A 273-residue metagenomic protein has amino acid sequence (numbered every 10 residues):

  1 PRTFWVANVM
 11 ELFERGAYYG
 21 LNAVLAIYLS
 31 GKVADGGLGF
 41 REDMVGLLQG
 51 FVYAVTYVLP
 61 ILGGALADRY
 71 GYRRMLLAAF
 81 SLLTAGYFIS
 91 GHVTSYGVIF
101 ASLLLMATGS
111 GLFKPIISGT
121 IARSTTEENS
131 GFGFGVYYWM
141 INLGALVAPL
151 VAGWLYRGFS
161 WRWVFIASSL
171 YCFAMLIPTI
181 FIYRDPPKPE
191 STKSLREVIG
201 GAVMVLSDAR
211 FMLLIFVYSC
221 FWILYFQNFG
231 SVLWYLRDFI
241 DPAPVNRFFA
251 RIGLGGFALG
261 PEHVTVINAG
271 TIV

Functional and structural regions predicted by a protein language model:
P1, K188-F216, P242, F248-R251: Juxtamembrane intracellular "pre-TM" segments in multi-pass secondary transporters
L47-A65, I267-V273: Central cavity-lining transmembrane alpha-helices of secondary-active solute carriers, predominantly the Major
G71, H92-G97, T126: Helix-breaking motifs and short loop linkers at transmembrane-helix boundaries and internal kinks in secondary membrane
S81-S95: C-terminal ends and interior cores of transmembrane alpha-helices in multi-pass membrane transporters/permeases
L112-T126: Intracellular juxtamembrane helix-capping segments at the cytosolic ends of symmetry-related transmembrane helices
G131-R157, Y171-M175: Glycine-rich segments within core transmembrane alpha-helices of 12-TM secondary carriers
R162-F181: Symmetry-related core transmembrane helices of the 12-TM Major Facilitator Superfamily/SLC fold
